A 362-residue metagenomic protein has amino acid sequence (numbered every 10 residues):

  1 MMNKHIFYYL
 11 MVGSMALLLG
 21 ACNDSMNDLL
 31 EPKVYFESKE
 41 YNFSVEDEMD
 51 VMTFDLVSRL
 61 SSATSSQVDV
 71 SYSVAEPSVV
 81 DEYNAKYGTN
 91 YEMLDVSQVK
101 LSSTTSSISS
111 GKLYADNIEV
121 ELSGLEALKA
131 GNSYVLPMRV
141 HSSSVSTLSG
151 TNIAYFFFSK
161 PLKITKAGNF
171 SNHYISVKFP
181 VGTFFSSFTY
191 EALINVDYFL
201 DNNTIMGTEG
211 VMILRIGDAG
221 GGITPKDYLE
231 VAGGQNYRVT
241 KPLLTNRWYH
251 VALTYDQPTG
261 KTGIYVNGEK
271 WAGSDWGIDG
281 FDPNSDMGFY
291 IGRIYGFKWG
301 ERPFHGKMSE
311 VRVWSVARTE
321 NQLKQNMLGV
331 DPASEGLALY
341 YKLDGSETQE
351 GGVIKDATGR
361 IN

Functional and structural regions predicted by a protein language model:
M2-F7, V12-D50, T151-L162: Bacterial Sec-dependent N-terminal signal peptides
E126-V135: Short glycine/proline/serine/threonine-rich loop/turn segments at secondary-structure transition edges
K160-N169, N195-F199, R215-I278: Extracellular glycan-interaction surfaces
L162-D227, R318-Q322: Extracellular glycan-recognition modules
K178-Y190, T240-Y249, G280-D282, E301-K307 (+1 more regions): Extracellular/lumenal carbohydrate-interaction signature centered on repeated Trp-anchored short motifs
F188-Y198, V251-L253, I291, V311-V313 (+1 more regions): Short hydrophobic/aromatic patches on beta-strands that form ligand-binding or substrate-lining surfaces
S285-S309, N321-G329: Extracellular glycan-interaction patches encoded by glycine-rich segments
E310-N362: Extended recognition patches within non-cytosolic domains
